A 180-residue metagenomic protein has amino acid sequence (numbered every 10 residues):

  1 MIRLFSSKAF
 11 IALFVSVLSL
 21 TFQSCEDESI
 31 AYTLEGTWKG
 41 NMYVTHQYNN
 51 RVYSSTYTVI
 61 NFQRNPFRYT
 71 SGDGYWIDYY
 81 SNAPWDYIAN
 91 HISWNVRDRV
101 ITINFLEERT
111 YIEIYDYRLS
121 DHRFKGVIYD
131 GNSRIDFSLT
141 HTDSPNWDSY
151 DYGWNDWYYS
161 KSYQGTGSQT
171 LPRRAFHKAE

Functional and structural regions predicted by a protein language model:
M1-I11: Bacterial N-terminal signal peptides that target proteins for export
I11-S19: Hydrophobic helical h-region of N-terminal Sec-dependent signal peptides in bacterial secretory/periplasmic proteins
L20-S24: C-terminal motif of bacterial Sec signal peptides marking the signal peptidase cleavage site
C25-K39: N-terminal helix-cap/turn-to-beta initiation motif at the start of protein domains
T37-Y43, Y48-Y57: Transition segment at domain starts
K39-H46, S71-Y79, Y129-G131: Generic short beta-strand segments
R51-I101: N-terminal glycine/threonine-rich, aromatic-flanked beta-hairpin/loop signature
R99-E180: Beta-sheet ligand-binding and adhesion/scaffold domains
